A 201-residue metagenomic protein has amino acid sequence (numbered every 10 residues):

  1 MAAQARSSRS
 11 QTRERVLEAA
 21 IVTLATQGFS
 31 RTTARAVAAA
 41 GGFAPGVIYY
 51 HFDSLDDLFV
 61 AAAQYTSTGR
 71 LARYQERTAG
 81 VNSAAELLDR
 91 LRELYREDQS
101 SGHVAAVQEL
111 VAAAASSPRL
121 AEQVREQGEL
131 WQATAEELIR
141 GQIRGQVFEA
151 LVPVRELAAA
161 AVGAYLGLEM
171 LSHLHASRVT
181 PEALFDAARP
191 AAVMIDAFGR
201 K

Functional and structural regions predicted by a protein language model:
M1-Q11, V22, I143, L174 (+1 more regions): N-terminal intrinsically disordered/low-complexity leader segments
T12-R15, A19, T23-D57, A61: Helix-turn-helix
D53-D57, A79-N82, A115, R119: Residues in soluble alpha-helical coiled-coils and helical-bundle/repeat scaffolds
A61, A72-V104, V154-A161: Hydrophobic alpha-helical connector segments
Q64-G69: Short, basic, alpha-helical segments at the C-terminal edge of helix-turn-helix-like DNA-binding modules
E86, Q99-R125: Amphipathic alpha-helical segments used for helix-helix packing
R119, Q123-E137: Short, solvent-exposed amphipathic helices
R119-R125, I143-K201: Hydrophobic/aromatic-rich alpha-helical bundle segments in the mid-to-C-terminal region
